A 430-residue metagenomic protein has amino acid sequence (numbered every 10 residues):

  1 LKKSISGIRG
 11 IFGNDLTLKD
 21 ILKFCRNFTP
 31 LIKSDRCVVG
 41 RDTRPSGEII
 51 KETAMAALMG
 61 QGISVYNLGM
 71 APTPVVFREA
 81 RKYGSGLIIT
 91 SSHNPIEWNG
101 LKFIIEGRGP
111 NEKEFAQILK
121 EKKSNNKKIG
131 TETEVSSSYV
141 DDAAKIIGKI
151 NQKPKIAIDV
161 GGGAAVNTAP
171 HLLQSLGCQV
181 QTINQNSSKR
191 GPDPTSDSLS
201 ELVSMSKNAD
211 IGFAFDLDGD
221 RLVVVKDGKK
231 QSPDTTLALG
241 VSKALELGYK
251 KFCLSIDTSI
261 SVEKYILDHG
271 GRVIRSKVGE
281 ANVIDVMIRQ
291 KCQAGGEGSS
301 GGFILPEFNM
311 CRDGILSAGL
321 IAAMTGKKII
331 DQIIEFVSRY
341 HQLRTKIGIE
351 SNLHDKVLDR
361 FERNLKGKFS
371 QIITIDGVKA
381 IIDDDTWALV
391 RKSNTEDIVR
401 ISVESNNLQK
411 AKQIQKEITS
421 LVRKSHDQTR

Functional and structural regions predicted by a protein language model:
L1-G62, Y83, E132-I156: An N-terminal, well-structured beta->alpha segment
I11, K23, E97-K207: Gly/Ser/Thr-enriched, mixed-charge loops and adjacent short helices that form phosphate/oxyanion-binding elements
R26, P30, R36-W98, H171-V225: N-terminal small/polar loop signature for handling phosphorylated ligands or for N-terminal nucleophile
R36-T43, Y66, K155-I158, K250-I256 (+1 more regions): Short glycine-rich phosphate-binding loop at a beta-alpha junction
D42-I49, N94-P95, G161-N167, G219-D220 (+3 more regions): Gly/Ser/Thr-rich loops at beta-strand to alpha-helix junctions that form or flank small-molecule/cofactor-binding
I96-E97, F103-E112, K120-E121, Q152 (+2 more regions): Replace "Mg2+/Mn2+-dependent" with "divalent metal-dependent
A209, G248-R430: Phosphate-binding and adjacent anionic-ligand microenvironments
